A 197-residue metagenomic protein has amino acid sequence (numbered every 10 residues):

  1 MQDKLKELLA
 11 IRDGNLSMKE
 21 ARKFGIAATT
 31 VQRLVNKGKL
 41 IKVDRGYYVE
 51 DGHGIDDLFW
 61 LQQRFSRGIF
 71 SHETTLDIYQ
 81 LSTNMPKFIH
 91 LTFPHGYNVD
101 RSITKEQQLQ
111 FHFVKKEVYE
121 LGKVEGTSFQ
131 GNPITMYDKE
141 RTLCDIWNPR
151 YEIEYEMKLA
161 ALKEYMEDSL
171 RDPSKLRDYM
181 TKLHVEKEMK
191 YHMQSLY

Functional and structural regions predicted by a protein language model:
M1-G14: Short amphipathic alpha-helical interface segments
L8, A21-R22: Residue-level marker of alpha-helix boundaries and capping positions
N15-E20, V49-Y197: Nucleic-acid-binding surface
K23-N36: Short amphipathic alpha-helical interaction segments
V35, Y48-V49: Conserved beta-strand edge residues that scaffold enzyme active sites
G38-R45: A short, conserved structural fragment
